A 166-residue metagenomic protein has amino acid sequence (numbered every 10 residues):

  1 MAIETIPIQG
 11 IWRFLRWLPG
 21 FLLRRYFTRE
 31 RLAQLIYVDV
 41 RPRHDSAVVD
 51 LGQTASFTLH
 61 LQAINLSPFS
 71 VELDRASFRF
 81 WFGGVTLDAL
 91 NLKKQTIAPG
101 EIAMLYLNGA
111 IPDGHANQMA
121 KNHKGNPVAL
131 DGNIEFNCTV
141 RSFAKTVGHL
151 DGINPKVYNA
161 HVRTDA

Functional and structural regions predicted by a protein language model:
M1-G52, S56, L87-D88, T139-A166: Membrane engagement elements in two modes
V49, A63-F69: Asparagine-centered strand-capping/turn motif at beta-strand->loop junctions
L51-H60, K124-P127: Short, solvent-exposed loop/turn segments enriched in Ser/Thr/Gly
A55-L59, A76, A103: Hydrophobic core residues within well-ordered beta-strands of beta-rich domains
P68-S77, A89, M119: Short, hydrophobic/aromatic beta-strand segments
W81-M119: Intrinsically disordered, low-complexity Pro/Gly/Ser/Thr-rich segments with frequent PxxP/GP/PP motifs and embedded
D113-D131: Short glycine/proline/serine/threonine-rich loop/turn segments at secondary-structure transition edges
